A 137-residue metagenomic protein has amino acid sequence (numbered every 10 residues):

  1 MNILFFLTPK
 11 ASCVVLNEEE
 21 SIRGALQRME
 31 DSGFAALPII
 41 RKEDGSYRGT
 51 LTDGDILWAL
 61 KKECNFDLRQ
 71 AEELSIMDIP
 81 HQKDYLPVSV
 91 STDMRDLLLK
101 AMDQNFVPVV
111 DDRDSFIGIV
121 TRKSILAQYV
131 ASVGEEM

Functional and structural regions predicted by a protein language model:
M1-S12, T52-Q104, T121-M137: Tandem CBS (Bateman) regulatory domains
V15-F34, I39-R41, L86-Q104, V110-R113 (+1 more regions): The conserved cystathionine-beta-synthase
N17, G24-R69: Acidic (E/D-rich), amphipathic helical modules within compact regulatory domains
R48, F116-I117: Short hydrophobic beta-strand segments in globular cytosolic domains
P108, G118-T121: Short hydrophobic beta-strand segments that form the core of ligand-binding sensory/regulatory domains
